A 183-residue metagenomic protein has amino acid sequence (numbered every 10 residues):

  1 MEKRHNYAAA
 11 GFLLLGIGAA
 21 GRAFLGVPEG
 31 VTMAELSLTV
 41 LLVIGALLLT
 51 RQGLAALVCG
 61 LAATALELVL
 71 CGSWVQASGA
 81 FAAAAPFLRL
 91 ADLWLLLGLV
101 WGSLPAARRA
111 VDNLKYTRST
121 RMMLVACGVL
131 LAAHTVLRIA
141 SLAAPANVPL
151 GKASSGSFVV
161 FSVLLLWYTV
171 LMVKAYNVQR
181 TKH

Functional and structural regions predicted by a protein language model:
H5-A19, G60-A63, V129: Alpha-helical transmembrane segments
I17, L131-H183: C-terminal transmembrane-bundle signature of multipass membrane proteins, characterized by strong activation on
A20-S37, R51-G53, S73-A91, S141-G156: Membrane-helix interface and helix-disruption motif detector
L38-A55, G102: Canonical alpha-helical transmembrane segments
L54-V69, R118-A132: Transmembrane alpha-helical segments of multi-pass membrane proteins
A91-R108: Membrane-water interface of transmembrane alpha-helices
L104-A132, A175-H183: Membrane-helix boundary/juxtamembrane motif in polytopic membrane proteins
